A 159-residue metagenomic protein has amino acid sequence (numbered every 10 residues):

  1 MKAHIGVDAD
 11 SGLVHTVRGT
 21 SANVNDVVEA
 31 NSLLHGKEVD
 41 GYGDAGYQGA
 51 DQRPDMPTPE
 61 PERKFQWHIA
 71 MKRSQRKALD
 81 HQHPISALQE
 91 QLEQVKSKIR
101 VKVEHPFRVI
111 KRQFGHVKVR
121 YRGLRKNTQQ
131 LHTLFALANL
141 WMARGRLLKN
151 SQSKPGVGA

Functional and structural regions predicted by a protein language model:
M1-R63, K72, H132-A138, G145-R146 (+1 more regions): Polybasic low-complexity intrinsically disordered regions
N23-D26, R108, K118, G156: Detector for intrinsically disordered, low-structure N-terminal pre-sequences
V39-D40, A45-Q129, S151: Helix-centered, glycine/charged polyanion-binding patches within enzymatic domains that contact phosphate-containing
R108-K111, L137, W141: Amphipathic alpha-helical core segments of compact helical bundles
Q113, R146-A159: A short, flexible helix-boundary coil/loop motif
